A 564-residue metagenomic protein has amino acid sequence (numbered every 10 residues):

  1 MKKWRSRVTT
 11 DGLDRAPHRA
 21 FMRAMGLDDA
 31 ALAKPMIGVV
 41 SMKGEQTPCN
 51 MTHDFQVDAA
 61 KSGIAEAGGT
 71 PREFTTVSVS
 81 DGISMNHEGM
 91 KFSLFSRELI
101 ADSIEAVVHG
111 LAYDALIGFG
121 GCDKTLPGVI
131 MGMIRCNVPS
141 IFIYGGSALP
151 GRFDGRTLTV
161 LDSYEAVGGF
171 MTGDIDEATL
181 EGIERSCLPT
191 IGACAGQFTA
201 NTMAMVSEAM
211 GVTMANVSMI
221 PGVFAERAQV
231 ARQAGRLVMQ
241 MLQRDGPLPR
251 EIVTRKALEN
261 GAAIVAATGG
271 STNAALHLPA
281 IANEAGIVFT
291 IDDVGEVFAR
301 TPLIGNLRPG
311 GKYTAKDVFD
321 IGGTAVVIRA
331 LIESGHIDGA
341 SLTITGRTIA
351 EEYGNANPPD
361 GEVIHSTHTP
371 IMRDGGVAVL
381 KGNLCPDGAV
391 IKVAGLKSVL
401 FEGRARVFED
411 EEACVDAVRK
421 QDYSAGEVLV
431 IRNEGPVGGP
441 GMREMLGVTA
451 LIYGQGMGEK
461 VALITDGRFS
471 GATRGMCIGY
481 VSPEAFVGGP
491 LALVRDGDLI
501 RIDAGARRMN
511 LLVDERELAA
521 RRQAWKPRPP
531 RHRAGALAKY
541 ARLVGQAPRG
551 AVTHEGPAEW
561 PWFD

Functional and structural regions predicted by a protein language model:
M1-E45, C49-M51, V57-V77, G82-I83 (+5 more regions): Catalytic or ion-coupling anion/metal-binding cores of large enzyme and transporter domains
I64, S103-V107: Glycine-rich, N-terminal phosphate-binding loop and its surrounding beta-alpha-beta segment
S93-D102: Glycine-rich, highly charged phosphate/nucleotide-binding loops
V107-V129, I141-Y144: A short, small-residue-rich loop immediately preceding and capping a beta-strand
